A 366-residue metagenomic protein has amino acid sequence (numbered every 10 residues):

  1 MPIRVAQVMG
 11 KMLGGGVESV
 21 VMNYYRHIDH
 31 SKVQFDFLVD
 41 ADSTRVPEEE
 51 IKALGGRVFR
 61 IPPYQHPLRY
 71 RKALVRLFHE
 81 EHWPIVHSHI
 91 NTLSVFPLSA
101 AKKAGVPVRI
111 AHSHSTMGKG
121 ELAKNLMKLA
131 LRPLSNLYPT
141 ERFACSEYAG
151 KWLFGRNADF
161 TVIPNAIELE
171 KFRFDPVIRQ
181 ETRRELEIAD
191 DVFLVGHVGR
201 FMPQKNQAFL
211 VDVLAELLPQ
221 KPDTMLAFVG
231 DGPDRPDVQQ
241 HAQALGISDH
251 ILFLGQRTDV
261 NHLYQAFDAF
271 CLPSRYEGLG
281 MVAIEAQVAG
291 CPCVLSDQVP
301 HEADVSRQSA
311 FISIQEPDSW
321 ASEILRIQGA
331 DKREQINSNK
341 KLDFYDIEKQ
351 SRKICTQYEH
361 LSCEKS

Functional and structural regions predicted by a protein language model:
P2-I3, Q7-K72, G232-R235, Q357: N-terminal strand-loop element at the rim of the active site of nucleotide-sugar-dependent glycosyltransferases
G16, D331-S366: A charged, aromatic-enriched C-terminal amphipathic alpha-helix characteristic of glycosyltransferases across folds
E18-N23, F193, H197-E216, P233-D237: A conserved mid-protein helix/loop that constitutes part of the nucleotide-sugar donor-binding site
L38-V39, A283, P292-S296: Short hydrophobic beta-strand element within catalytic cores of glycosyltransferases and related nucleotide-activated
S88-S94, S113: Short His-centered aromatic/hydrophobic patch
L137-I178, F311: Donor nucleotide-sugar binding/catalytic pocket of nucleotide-sugar-dependent glycosyltransferases
Q256, R275: Aromatic "clamp/platform" in nucleotide-sugar-dependent glycosyltransferases that forms part of the donor/acceptor
E302-G329, E348: Change "using UDP/GDP/dTDP sugars" to "using nucleotide sugars
